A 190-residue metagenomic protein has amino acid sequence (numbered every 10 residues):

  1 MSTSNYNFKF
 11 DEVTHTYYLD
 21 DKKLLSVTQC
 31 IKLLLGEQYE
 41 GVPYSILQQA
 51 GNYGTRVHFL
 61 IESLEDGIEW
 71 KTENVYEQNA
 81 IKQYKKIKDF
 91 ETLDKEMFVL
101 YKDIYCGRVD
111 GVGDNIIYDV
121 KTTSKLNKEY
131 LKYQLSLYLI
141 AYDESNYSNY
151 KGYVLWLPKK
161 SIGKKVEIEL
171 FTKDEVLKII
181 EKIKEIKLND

Functional and structural regions predicted by a protein language model:
M1, N189-D190: C-terminal end-of-chain micro-motif
M1-C106: Metal-dependent nuclease catalytic cores that hydrolyze phosphodiester bonds in DNA/RNA, characterized by
M97-L188: Nucleic-acid nuclease catalytic cores
